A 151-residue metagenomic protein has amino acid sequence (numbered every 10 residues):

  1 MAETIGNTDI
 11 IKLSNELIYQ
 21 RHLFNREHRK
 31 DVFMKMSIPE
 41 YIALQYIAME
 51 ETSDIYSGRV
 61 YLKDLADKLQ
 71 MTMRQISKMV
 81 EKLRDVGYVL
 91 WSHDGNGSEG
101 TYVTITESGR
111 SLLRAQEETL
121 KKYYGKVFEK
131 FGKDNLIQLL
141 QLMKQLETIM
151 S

Functional and structural regions predicted by a protein language model:
M1-Y41, Q45, V86-Y88: N-terminal leader segment of winged-helix/HTH proteins
I5-G6, M36, M71, I105 (+1 more regions): Alpha-helical hairpin
F24, I47-D54, V86, L112 (+1 more regions): A short secondary-structure junction motif
R26-M71: N-terminal helix-turn-helix DNA-binding core of bacterial DNA-binding proteins
S57-T101: Canonical helix-turn-helix DNA-binding module
G95-Q116: Basic, amphipathic "hinge/linker" alpha-helix immediately C-terminal to the N-terminal HTH DNA-binding motif
A115-S151: Terminal interaction helix/tail motif
